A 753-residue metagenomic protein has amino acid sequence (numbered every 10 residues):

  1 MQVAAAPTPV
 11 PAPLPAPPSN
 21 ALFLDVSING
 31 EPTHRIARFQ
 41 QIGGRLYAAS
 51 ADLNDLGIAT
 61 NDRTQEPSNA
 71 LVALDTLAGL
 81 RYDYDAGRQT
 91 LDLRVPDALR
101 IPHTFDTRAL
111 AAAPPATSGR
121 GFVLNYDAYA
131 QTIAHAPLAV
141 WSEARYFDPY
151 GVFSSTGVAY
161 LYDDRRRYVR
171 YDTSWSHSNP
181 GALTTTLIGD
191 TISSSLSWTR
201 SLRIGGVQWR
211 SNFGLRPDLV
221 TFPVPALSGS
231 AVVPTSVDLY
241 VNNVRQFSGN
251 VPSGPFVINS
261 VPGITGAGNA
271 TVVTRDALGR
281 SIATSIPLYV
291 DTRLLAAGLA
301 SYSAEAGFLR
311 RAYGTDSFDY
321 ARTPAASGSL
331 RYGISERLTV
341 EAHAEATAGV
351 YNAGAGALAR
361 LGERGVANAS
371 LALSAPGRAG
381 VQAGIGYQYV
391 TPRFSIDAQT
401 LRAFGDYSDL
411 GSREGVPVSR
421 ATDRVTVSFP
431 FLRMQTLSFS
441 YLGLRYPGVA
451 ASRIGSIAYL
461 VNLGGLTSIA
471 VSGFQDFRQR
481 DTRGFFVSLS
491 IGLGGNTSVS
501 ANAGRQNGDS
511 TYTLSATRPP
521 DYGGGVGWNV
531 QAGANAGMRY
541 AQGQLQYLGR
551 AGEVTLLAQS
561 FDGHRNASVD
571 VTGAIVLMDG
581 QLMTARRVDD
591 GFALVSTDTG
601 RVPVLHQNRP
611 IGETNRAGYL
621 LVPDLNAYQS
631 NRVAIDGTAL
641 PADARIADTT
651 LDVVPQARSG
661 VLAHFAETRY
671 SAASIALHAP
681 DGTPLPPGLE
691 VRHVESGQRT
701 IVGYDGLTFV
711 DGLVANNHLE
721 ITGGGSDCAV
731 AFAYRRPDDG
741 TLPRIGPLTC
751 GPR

Functional and structural regions predicted by a protein language model:
M1-T221, N507-V576, T584: Post-signal-peptide, soluble extracytosolic/periplasmic N-terminal scaffold domains of envelope/secretory systems
P17-L24, E31-A37, T599-R609, D681-E695: Short, ordered, surface-exposed loop/turn motifs in non-cytosolic proteins
L24-V26, G229, A593-T597, S671-P680: A short, amphipathic beta-strand motif
Q40, D127-Q131, V158-Y162, T191-S193 (+18 more regions): Outer-membrane beta-barrel pore domains and translocons
Q40-A48, V261-A267, Y619-R645, Y704-L719 (+1 more regions): Short Pro-Gly-centered beta-turn/loop motif in secreted/extracellular proteins
T90-V95, V290-L295, T649-R669, Y734-R753: Extracellular beta-sheet/turn segments enriched in Thr/Pro/Gly and aliphatic residues
P114-P115, L138-Y150, V169-A182, R322-E336 (+11 more regions): Feature captures outer-membrane beta-barrel proteins of Gram-negative bacteria and organelles
R609-G618, S696-L707: Short, acidic Ser/Thr/Gly-rich low-complexity loop/linker segments typical of extracellular and cell-surface proteins
